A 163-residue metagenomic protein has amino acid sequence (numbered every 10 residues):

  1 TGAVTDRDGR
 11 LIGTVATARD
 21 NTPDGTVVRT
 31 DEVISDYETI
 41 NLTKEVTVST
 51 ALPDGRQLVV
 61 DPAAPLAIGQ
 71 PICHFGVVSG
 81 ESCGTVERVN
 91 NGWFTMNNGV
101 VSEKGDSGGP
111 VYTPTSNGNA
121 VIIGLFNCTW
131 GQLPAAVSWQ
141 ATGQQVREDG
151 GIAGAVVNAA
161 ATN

Functional and structural regions predicted by a protein language model:
T1-N90, T113, A159: Serine endopeptidase catalytic core focused on the charge-relay Asp
A3-T5, V101-L125: Catalytic nucleophile loop of clan PA
D20-P23, K104-D106, G131-P134: A short local loop/turn or secondary-structure capping micro-motif enriched for an aromatic residue
K44-V46, S102, N117, G131: Residues that cap or initiate secondary-structure elements
L52-D54, V86, V100, P134-W139: General "foldedness" signal
W93-V101: Short, solvent-exposed secondary-structure boundary/capping segments
T115-N163: C-terminal subregion of chymotrypsin/trypsin-like serine protease catalytic domains
